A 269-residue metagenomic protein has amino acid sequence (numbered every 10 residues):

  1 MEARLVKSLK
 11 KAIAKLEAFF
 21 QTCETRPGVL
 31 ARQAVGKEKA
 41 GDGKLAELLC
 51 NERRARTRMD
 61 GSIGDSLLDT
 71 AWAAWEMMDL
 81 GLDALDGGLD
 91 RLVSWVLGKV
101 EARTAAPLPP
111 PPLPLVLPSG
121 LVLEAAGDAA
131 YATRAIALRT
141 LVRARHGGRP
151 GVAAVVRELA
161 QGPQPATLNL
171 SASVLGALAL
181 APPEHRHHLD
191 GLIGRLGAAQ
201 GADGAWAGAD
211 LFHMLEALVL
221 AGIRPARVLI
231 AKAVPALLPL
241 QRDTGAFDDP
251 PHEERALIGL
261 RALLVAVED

Functional and structural regions predicted by a protein language model:
M1-D269: Preference for long, amphipathic alpha-helical scaffolds in soluble/luminal domains and all-alpha bundles
